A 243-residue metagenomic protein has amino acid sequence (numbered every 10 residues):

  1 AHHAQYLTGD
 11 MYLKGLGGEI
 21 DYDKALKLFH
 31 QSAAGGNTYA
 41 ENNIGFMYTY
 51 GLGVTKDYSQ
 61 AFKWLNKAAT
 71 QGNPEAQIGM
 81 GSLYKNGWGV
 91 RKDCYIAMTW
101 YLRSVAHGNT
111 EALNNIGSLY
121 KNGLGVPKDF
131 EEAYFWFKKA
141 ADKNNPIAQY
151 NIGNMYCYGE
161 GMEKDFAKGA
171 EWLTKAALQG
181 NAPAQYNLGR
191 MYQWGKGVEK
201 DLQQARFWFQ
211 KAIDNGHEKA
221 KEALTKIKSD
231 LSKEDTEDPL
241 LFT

Functional and structural regions predicted by a protein language model:
A1-Q5, K14-L16, A34-N37, Y50-L52 (+14 more regions): Short helix-capping/linker turns of helical repeat alpha-solenoids
Q5-K14, G18, L28, N43-Y50 (+5 more regions): Hydrophobic face of amphipathic alpha-helices that form TPR/SEL1-like repeat modules and related alpha-solenoid
Y6, N42, K63, I78 (+7 more regions): TPR/TPR-like alpha-solenoid signature
N215-T243: Terminal, low-structured helical/coil segments at or just beyond the last alpha-helical repeat
